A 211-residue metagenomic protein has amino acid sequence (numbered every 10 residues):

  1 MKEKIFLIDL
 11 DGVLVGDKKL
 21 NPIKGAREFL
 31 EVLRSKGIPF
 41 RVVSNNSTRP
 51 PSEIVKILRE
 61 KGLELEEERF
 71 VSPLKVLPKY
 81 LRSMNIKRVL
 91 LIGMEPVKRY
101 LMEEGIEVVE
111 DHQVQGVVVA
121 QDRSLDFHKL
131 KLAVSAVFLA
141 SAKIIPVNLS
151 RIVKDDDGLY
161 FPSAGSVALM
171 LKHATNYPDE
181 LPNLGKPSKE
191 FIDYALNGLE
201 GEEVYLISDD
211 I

Functional and structural regions predicted by a protein language model:
K2-P22, V42-V43: Asp-based phosphoryl-transfer active-site loop
L7, L90-L91, G116-A120, I145 (+1 more regions): Structural motif
N21-V32: Basic, amphipathic juxtamembrane/active-site segments that coordinate anionic phosphate or diphosphate groups
L30-K56, F70, R88-G93, A140-D155 (+1 more regions): Substrate-recognition element of Asp-dependent hydrolases with the DxDx(T/V) motif
S83-I106: Short, charged N-terminal beta->alpha structural module
G105-Q115: Short acidic low-complexity segments
Q121-L130: Active-site glycine- and acidic-residue-rich loops that bind and position anionic ligands or nucleotide-like cofactors
T175, D179-I211: Conserved Lys-Pro-Asp/Glu-containing loop-to-beta segment of HAD-superfamily phosphomonoesterases, centered on
